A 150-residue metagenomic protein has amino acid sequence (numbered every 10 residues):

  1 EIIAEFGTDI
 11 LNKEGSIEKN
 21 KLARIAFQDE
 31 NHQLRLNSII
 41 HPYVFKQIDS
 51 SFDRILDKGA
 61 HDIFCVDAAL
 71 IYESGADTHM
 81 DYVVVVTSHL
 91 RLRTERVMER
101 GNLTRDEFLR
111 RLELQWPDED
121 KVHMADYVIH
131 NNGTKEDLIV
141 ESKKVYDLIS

Functional and structural regions predicted by a protein language model:
E1-D62: ATP-dependent small-molecule kinase phosphotransfer cores that center on conserved nucleotide phosphate-binding segments
I3, L90-M98, R105, L109: An amphipathic alpha-helix signature
A23, L34-N37, T94, L109 (+2 more regions): Generic structural signal for individual residues within well-ordered alpha-helical segments across diverse proteins
N31, Y43, I71-Y72, R91-L92 (+2 more regions): Short alpha-helical
L36, C65, I129: Residue-level signature of catalytic and energy-coupling elements of molecular machines, predominantly ATP/GTP-dependent
V44-I48, T78-H79, E99, L103-S150: Small-molecule kinase domains that catalyze NTP-dependent phosphoryl transfer to phosphate-bearing small molecules
D49-K58, I63-E99: ATP-dependent NMP and nucleoside kinases share a basic, alpha-helical "lid"
